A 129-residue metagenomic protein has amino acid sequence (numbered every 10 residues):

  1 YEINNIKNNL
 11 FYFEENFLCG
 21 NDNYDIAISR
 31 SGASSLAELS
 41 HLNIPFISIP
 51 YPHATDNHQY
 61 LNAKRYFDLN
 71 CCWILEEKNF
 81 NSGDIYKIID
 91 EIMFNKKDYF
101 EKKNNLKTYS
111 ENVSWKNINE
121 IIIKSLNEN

Functional and structural regions predicted by a protein language model:
Y1-N129: Nucleotide-activated sugar donor-binding and catalytic core shared by glycosyltransferases and related lipid-linked
